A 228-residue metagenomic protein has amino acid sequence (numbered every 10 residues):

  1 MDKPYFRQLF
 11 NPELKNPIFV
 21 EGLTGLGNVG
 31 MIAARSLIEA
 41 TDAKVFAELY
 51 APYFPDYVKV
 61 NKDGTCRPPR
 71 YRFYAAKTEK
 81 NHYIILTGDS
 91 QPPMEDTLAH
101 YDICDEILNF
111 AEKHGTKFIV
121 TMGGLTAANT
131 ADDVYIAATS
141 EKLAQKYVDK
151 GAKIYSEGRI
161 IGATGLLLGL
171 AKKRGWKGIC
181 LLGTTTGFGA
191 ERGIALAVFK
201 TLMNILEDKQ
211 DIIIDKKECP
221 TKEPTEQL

Functional and structural regions predicted by a protein language model:
M1-S90: N-terminal short beta-loop-beta anion/metal-coordinating cradle
L14-P17, A43, K80-H82, H114-K117 (+2 more regions): Short coil/turn connectors at secondary-structure junctions
K44, E106-I119, K172-K177, N204-Q210: Secondary-structure boundary elements
A47, I84-L86, F118-V120, K177-L182: Hydrophobic/aromatic beta-strand patches that form the interior of the parallel beta-sheet core in alpha/beta enzyme
K80-N81, P93, K142, V148: Non-transmembrane, aqueous-exposed alpha-helical and coiled segments at domain scale
M94-K142: Internal, conserved structured core segments that host functional sites
A127-I205: Catalytic cores of processing enzymes, dominated by hydrolases/peptidases, characterized by acidic/His-rich
G189-L228: A conserved C-terminal secondary-structure "cap"
